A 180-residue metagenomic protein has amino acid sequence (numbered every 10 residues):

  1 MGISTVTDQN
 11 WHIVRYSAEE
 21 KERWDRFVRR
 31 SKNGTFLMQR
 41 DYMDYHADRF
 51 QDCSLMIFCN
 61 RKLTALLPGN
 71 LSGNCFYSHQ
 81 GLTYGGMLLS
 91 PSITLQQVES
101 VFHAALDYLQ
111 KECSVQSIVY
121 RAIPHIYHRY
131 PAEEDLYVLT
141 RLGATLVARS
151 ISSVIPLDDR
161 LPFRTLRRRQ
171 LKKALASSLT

Functional and structural regions predicted by a protein language model:
M1-K21, A132-T180: Acyltransferase donor/substrate-recognition loop-hinge adjacent to the catalytic core
H12, R26-R29, D41-L109: Conserved donor-binding loop and adjoining core beta-sheet/short helix segment in diverse acyl/aminoacyl transferases
Y16, N70, S90, I123 (+1 more regions): Structured loops at beta-to-helix junctions and adjacent beta-edge loops in soluble globular domains
W24, Y120, A174: A residue-level signal for conserved active-site and pocket-lining positions in enzyme catalytic cores
G34-D41: Short Pro/Gly-enriched beta-strand edge/turn motifs at strand-loop
L109, V115, G143-A144: Conserved alpha/beta cores of soluble small-molecule-handling proteins
C113-P124: Conserved GNAT acetyl-CoA-binding A-motif
I126-Y130: Acidic-and-aromatic substrate-binding clefts and catalytic sites of carbohydrate-active enzymes
